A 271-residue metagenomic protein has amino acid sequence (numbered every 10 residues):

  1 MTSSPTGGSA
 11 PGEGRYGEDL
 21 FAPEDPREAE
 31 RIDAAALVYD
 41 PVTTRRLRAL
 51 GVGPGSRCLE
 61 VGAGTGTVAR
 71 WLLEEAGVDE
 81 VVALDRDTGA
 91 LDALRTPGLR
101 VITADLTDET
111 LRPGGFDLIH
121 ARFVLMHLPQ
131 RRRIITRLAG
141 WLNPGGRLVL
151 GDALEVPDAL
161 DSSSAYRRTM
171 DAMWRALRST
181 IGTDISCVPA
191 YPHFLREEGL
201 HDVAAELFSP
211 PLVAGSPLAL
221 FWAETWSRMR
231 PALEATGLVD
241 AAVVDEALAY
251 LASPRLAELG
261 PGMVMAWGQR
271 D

Functional and structural regions predicted by a protein language model:
G14-D40: Class I SAM-dependent methyltransferase Rossmann-like catalytic core, especially the SAM/SAH-binding loop
L37-P54: Conserved alpha-helix/loop element of class I SAM-dependent methyltransferases that forms part of the SAM/SAH-binding
L59, T65-E109: Class I SAM-dependent methyltransferase SAM/SAH-binding core
D108-I119: A short acidic, Gly/Pro-enriched loop at the edge of an enzyme's catalytic core that lines a small-molecule cofactor
D117-R132: A short SAM/SAH-binding and catalytic strip from SAM-dependent methyltransferases
R132-R147: A short glycine-rich, Lys/Arg-flanked "PGG" loop and its adjoining helix->strand segment in the class I
V149-S216: Conserved catalytic/acceptor-binding region of the Class I
D202-D271: Conserved Class I S-adenosyl-L-methionine
